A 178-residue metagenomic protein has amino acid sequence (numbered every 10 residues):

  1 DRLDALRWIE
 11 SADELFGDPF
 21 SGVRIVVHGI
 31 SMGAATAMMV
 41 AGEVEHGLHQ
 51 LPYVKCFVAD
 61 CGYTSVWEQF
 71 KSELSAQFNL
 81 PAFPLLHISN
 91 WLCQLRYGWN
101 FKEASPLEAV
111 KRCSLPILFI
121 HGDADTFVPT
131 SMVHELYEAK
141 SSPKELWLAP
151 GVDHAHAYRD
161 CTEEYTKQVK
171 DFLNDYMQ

Functional and structural regions predicted by a protein language model:
D1-G17: Alpha/beta-hydrolase active-site loop
V26-G29, D60, I120: Short beta-strand immediately N-terminal to the catalytic nucleophile in serine-hydrolase-like folds
G29-G33, A37: Gly/Ala-rich beta-loop-alpha elbow adjacent to hydrolase catalytic centers
M39-K102, E108: Hydrolase active-site cap/lid region
P106, L115, P129-E138: Short alpha-helix in the alpha/beta-hydrolase fold that links the catalytic acid
R112-S114, F119-H121, D125: Short beta-strand/loop motif that positions the catalytic acidic residue of the alpha/beta-hydrolase fold
D123-V128, A155-H156: Acidic catalytic loop of the alpha/beta-hydrolase fold
V152-T166: Catalytic histidine-centered segment of alpha/beta-hydrolase-like enzymes
